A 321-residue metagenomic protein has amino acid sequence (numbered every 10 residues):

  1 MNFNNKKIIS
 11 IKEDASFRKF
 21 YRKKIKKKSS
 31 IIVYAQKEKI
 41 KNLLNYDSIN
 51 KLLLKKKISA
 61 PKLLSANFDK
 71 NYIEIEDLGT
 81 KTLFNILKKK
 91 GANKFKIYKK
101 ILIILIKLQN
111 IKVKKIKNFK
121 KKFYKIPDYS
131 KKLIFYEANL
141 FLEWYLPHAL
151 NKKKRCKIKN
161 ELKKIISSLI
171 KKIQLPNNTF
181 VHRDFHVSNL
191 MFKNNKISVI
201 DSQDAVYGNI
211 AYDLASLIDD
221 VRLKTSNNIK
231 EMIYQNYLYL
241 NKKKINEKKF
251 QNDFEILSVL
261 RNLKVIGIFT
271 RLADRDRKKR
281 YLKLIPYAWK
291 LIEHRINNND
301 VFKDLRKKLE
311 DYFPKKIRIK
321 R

Functional and structural regions predicted by a protein language model:
M1, V113, K120-K125, K132-L133 (+2 more regions): An alpha-helical support segment within catalytic cores of ATP-dependent transferases
M1-K6, L54-I58, K244-I245: Short secondary-structure junctions
F3-K24: ATP-binding glycine-rich phosphate-binding loop
F17-K23, I32, L108-Q109, I166-L214 (+1 more regions): Active-site acidic catalytic loop and adjacent metal/ATP-binding pocket of ATP-dependent phosphoryl transfer enzymes
Y21-Y136, Q174-L175: ATP-binding pocket architecture of kinase catalytic cores
N139-A149, I210-I245, V259-D276, A288-I296: Active-site activation/catalytic loop segments of kinase-like enzymes and analogous catalytic loops in related
K244-E255: Acidic, serine/threonine- and proline-rich low-complexity regulatory regions
G267-R321: ATP/Mg2+ or Mg2+-diphosphate-binding catalytic cores that bind nucleotide phosphates or diphosphates via glycine-rich
